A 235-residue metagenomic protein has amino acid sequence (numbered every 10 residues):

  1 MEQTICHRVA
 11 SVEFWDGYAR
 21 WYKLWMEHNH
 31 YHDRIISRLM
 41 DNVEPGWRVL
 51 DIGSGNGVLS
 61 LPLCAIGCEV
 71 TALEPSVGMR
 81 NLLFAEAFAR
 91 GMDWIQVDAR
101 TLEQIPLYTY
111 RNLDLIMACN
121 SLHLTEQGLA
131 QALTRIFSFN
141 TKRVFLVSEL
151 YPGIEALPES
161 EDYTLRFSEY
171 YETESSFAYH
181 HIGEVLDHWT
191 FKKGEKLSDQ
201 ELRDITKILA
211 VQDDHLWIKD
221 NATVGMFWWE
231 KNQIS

Functional and structural regions predicted by a protein language model:
M1-E44: Conserved class I S-adenosyl-L-methionine
G46-G55: Conserved class I S-adenosyl-L-methionine
N56, E169-S235: Conserved Class I S-adenosyl-L-methionine
N56-Q104: Class I SAM-dependent methyltransferase SAM/SAH-binding core
Q104-Y110: Short conserved loop adjoining the S-adenosyl-L-methionine
M117: A conserved beta-strand element that flanks and buttresses the S-adenosyl-L-methionine
L124-R135: A short, conserved alpha-helix within the catalytic core of class I
T141-E149: Conserved beta-strand signature within the Rossmann-like core of class I S-adenosyl-L-methionine
